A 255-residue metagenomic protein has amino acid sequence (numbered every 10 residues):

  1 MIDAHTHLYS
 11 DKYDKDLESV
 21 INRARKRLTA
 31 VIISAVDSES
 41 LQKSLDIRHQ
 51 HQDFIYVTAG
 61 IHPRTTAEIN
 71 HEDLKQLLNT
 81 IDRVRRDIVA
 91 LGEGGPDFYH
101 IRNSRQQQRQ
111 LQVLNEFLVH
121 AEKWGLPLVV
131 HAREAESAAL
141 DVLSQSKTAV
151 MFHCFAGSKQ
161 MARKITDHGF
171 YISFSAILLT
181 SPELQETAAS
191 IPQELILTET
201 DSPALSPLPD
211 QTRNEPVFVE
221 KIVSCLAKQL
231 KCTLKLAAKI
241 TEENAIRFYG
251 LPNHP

Functional and structural regions predicted by a protein language model:
M1-P255: Mid-domain alpha/beta scaffold segments of enzyme catalytic cores
